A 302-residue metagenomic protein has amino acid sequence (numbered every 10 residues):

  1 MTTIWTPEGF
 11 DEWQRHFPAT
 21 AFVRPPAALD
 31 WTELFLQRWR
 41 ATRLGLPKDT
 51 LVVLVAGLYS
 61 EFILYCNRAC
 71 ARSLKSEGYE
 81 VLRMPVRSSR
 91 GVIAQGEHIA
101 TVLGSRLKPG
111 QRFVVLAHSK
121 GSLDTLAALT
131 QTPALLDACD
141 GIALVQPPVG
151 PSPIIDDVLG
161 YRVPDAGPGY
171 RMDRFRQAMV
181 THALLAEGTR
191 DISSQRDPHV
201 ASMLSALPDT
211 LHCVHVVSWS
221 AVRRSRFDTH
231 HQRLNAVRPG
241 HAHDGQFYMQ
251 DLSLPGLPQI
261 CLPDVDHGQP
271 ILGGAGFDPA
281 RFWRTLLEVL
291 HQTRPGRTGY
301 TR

Functional and structural regions predicted by a protein language model:
M1-C66, C70-R72, S76-E77, T298-R302: Flexible, membrane-associating and regulatory peripheral segments of lipid-active enzymes
D49-T50, G110-F113, L211: Short coil/turn segments at beta-strand junctions that form active-site/ligand-binding loops
V53, L82, A143, V214-V216 (+1 more regions): Hydrophobic/aromatic beta-strand patches that form the interior of the parallel beta-sheet core in alpha/beta enzyme
L54-L58, S119, S218: Glycine-rich His-Gly loop
R83-L103: Catalytic nucleophile-loop/oxyanion-hole region of alpha/beta-hydrolase and closely related hydrolase-like folds
E97-P198: Serine-dependent carboxylesterase/thioesterase catalytic core of lipase-like alpha/beta-hydrolase/SGNH enzymes
V158-R223, T229-H243, F247: The alpha/beta-hydrolase serine catalytic core
L207-R302: C-terminal catalytic-base region of ester-bond hydrolases, centering on the histidine of the charge-relay
